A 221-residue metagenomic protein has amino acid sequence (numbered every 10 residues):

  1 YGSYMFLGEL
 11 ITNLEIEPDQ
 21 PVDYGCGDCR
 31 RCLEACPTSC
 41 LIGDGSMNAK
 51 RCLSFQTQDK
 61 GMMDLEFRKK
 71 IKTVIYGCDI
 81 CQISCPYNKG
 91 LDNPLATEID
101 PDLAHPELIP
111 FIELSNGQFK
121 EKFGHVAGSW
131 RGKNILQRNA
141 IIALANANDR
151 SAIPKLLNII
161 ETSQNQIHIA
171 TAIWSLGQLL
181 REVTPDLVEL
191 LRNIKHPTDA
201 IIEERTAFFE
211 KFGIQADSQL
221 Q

Functional and structural regions predicted by a protein language model:
Y1-L103: Catalytic cores of enzyme domains
D28, G77, G132-L136, H168: Secondary-structure capping and boundary motifs in well-ordered enzyme cores
K60-Y76, L108-G128, T171, S175: Short Fe-S-cluster ligation motifs
P101-I142, A147-N148, A152-N158: Alpha-helical adaptor scaffolds
Q118-K122, D149-E161, R181-K195, D217-Q221: Amphipathic alpha-helical scaffolding segments comprising HEAT/armadillo-like alpha-solenoid repeats
K133, Q164-N165, P197-I201: Short inter-helical turns and helix N-cap capping residues of alpha-solenoid HEAT/ARM repeat scaffolds
Q137-D149, I169-R181, E203-A216: Structural detector for internal amphipathic alpha-helices that build alpha-solenoid repeat scaffolds
